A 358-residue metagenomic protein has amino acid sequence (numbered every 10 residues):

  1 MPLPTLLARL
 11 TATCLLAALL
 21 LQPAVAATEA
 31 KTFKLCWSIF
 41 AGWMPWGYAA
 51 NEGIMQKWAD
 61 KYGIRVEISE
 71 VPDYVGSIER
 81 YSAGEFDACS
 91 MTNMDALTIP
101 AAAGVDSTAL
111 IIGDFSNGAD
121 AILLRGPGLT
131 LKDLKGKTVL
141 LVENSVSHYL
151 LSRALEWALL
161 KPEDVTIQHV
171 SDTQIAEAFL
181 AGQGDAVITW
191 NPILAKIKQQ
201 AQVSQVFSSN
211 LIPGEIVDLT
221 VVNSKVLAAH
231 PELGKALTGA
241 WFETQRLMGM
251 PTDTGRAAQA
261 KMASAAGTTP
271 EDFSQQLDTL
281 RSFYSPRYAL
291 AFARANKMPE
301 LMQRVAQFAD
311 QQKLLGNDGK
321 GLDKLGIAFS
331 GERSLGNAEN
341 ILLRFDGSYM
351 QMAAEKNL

Functional and structural regions predicted by a protein language model:
M1-L6: N-terminal secretory signal peptides that target proteins for export/translocation
R9-Q22: Bacterial N-terminal signal peptides
A27-H169, A178, D185-N191, G214: Short, glycine-/small- and polar/acidic-enriched structural segments that line small-molecule recognition paths
V71-V75, L141, S145-V146, T173 (+4 more regions): Soluble non-cytosolic domains of exported or imported proteins
D95, I167-Q168, T173-P270: Pocket-lining segment of extracytoplasmic ligand-binding domains
G104-D106, Q202-S204, R333: Short low-complexity, flexible loop/linker segments enriched in glycine and/or proline with clustered acidic
A229-D318: Secondary-structure end/capping motifs
V305-L358: Conserved C-terminal helix/tail region of periplasmic/extracytoplasmic solute-binding proteins
